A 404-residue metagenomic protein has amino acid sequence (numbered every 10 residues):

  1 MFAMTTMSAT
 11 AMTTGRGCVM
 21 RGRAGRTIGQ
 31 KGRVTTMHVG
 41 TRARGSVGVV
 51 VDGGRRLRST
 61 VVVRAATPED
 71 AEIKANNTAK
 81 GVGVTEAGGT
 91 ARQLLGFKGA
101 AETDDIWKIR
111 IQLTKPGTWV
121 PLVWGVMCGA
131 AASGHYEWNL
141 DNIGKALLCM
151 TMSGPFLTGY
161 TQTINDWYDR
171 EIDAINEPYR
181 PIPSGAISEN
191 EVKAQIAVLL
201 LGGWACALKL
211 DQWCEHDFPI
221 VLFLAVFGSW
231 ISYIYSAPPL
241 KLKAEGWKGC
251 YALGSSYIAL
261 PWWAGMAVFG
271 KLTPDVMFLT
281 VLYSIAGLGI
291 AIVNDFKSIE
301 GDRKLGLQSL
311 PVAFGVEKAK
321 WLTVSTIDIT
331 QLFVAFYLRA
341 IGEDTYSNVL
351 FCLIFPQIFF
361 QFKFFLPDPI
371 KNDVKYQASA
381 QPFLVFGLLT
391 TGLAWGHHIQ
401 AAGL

Functional and structural regions predicted by a protein language model:
M1-V50, A65: N-terminal chloroplast transit peptides
R42-R44, D52-V61, A66-L404: Multi-pass alpha-helical membrane architecture of UbiA-family and related isoprenoid/lipid prenyltransferases
